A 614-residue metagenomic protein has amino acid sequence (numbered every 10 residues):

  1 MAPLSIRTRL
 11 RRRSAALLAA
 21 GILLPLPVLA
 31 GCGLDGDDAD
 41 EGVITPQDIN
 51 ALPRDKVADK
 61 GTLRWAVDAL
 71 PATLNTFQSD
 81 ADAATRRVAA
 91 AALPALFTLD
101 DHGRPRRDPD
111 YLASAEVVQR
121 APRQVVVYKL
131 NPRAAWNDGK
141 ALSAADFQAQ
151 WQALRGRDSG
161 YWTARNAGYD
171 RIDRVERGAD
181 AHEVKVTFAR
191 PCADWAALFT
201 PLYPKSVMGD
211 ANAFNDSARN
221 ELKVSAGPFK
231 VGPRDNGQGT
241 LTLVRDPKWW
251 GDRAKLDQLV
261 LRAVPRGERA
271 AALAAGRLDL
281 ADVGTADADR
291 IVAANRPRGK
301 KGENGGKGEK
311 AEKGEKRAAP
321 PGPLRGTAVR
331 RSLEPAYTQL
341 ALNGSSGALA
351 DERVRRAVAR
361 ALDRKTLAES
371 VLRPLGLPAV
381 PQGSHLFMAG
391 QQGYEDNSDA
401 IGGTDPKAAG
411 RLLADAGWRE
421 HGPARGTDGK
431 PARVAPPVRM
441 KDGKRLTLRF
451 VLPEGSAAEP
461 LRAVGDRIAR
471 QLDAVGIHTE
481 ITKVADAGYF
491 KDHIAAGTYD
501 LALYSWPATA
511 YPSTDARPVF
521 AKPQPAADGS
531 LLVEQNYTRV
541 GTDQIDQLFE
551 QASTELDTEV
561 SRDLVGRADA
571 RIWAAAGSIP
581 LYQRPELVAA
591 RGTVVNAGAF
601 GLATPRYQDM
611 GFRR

Functional and structural regions predicted by a protein language model:
A2, L23, G33-L34, I44-D48 (+5 more regions): Detector for C-terminal structural segments
A58, V127-K129, A141, T163-N212 (+1 more regions): Surface-exposed binding/hinge segments that line and control ligand-binding clefts or catalytic entry sites
L63-A121, Q152, V224: N-terminal lobe/hinge region of extracytoplasmic solute-binding protein
H102, F199-A254, Q258, E268 (+1 more regions): Gly/Pro-rich hinge or "lid" segments in bacterial periplasmic/extracellular proteins
S114-G160, K185, A272, A348: Aromatic- and charge-enriched surface segment that lines or borders ligand/interaction sites
D246-G306, H478: Ligand-site clamp/hinge motif
T285-A435, N536-G541, A575-A589: Local pocket/hinge segments that shape ligand/substrate recognition
R419-S505: Ligand/substrate-recognition segments at binding pockets and active sites
